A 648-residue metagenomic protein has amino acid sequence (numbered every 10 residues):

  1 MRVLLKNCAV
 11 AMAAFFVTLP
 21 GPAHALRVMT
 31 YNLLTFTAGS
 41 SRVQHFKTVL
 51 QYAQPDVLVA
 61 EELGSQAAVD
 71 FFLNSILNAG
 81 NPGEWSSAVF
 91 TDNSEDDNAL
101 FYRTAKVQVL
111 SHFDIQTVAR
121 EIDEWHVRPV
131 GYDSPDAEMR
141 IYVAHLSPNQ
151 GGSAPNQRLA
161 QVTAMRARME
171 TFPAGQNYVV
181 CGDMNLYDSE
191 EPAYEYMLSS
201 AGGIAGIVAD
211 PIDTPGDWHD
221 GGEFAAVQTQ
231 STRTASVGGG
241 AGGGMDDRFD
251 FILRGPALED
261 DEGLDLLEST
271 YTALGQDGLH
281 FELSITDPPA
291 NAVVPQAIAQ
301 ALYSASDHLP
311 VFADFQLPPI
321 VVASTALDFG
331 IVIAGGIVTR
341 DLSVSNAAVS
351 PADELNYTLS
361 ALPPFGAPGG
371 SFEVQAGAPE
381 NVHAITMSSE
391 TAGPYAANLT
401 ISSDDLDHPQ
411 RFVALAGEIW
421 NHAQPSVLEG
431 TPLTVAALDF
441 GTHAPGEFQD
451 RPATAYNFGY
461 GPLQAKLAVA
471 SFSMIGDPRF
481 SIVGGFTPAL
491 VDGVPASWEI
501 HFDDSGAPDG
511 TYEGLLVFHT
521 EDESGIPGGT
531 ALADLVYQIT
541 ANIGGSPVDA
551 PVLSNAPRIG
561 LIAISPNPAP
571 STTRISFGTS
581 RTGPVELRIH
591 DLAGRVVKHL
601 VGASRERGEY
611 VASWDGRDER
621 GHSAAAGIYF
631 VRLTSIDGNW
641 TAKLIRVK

Functional and structural regions predicted by a protein language model:
M1-M12: Bacterial N-terminal signal peptides that target proteins for export
F15-A23: C-terminal segment of classical bacterial N-terminal signal peptides
A25-P319: Divalent cation-coordinating acidic motifs and surrounding scaffolds that mediate Ca2+/Mg2+/Mn2+/Zn2+-dependent binding
L317-V548: Feature for long, exposed domains in two main contexts
S350-A352, S580-P584: Short proline/glycine-enriched turn/loop motifs at strand-loop junctions of beta-rich domains
T358, E586-H590, H599: Beta-strand signatures of extracellular beta-sandwich domains
V548-T582, I589-R595, A626, A642-K648: Surface-exposed, proline-anchored Ser/Thr-rich loop/turn motifs
A603, R607, S613, H622-K648: C-terminal tail/sorting-segment detector
